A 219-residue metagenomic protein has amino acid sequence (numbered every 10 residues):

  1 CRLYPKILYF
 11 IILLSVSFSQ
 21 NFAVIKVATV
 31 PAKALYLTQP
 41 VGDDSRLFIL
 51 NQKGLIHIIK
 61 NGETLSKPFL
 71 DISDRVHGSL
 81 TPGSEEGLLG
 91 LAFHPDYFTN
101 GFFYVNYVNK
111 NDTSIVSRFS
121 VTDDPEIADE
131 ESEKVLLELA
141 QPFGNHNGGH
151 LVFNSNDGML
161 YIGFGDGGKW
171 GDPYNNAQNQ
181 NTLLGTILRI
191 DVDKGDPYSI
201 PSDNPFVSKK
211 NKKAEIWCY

Functional and structural regions predicted by a protein language model:
Y4-S19: Sec-dependent N-terminal signal peptides
Q20-G171: Acidic, Gly/Ser/Thr-rich repeat motifs that build Ca2+-stabilized beta-propeller blades
Q52, N156-D157, G165-D166, L183-L184 (+2 more regions): A fold-level detector for beta-propeller and closely related beta-sheet-rich head/sensor domains
V116-P125, N175-D193: Beta-propeller blade signature
G163-G165, I216-Y219: Conserved beta-strand->loop/alpha-helix structural units within folded catalytic cores of enzymes with alpha/beta
P173-A177, N211-C218: Active-site rim elements
D196-N211: Short pre-catalytic segments that frame enzyme active sites
